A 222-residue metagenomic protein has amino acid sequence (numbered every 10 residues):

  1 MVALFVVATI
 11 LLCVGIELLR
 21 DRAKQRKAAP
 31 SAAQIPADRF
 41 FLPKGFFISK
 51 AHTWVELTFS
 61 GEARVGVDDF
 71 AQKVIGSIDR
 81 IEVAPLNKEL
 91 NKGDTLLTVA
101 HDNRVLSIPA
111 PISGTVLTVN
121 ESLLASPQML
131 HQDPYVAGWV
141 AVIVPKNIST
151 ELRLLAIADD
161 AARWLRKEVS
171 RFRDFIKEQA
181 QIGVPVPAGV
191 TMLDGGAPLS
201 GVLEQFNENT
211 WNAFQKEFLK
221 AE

Functional and structural regions predicted by a protein language model:
M1-E222: Contiguous, well-folded functional domains in the mature portion of proteins
